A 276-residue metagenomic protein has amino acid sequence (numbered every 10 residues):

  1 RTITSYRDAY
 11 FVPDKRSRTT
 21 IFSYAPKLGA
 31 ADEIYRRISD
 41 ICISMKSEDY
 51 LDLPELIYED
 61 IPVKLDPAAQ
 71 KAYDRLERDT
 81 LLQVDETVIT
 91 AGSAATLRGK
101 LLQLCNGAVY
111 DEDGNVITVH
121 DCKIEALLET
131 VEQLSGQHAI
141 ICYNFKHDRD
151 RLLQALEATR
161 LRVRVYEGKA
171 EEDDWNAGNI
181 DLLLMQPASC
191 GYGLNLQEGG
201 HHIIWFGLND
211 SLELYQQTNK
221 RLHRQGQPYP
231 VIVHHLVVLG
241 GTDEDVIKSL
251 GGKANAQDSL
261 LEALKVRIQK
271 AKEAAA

Functional and structural regions predicted by a protein language model:
R1-Q137, V233: Inter-lobe coupling linker of SF2 helicases/translocases
A72, D148-L152, Y192-N195, L214 (+1 more regions): Phosphate- and divalent-cation-binding pockets in alpha/beta enzyme and binding domains that engage nucleotide-derived
K100, I124, L128, L196-E198 (+2 more regions): ASCE RecA-like P-loop NTPase motor cores that couple ATP hydrolysis to mechanical translocation on nucleic acids
V131, I140-I141, A155, W175 (+5 more regions): A generic "structured core" feature
I140-C142, H147-Y192: Conserved helicase ATPase core of P-loop NTP-dependent helicases/translocases
C142, M185-Q186, W205-G207, L236-V237: Conserved beta-strand segments of the P-loop GTPase G domain that flank and frequently precede/overlap
N195-L208, I232-H235: A short beta-strand element within the Helicase C-terminal
D210-A276: A conserved SF2-helicase RecA2
